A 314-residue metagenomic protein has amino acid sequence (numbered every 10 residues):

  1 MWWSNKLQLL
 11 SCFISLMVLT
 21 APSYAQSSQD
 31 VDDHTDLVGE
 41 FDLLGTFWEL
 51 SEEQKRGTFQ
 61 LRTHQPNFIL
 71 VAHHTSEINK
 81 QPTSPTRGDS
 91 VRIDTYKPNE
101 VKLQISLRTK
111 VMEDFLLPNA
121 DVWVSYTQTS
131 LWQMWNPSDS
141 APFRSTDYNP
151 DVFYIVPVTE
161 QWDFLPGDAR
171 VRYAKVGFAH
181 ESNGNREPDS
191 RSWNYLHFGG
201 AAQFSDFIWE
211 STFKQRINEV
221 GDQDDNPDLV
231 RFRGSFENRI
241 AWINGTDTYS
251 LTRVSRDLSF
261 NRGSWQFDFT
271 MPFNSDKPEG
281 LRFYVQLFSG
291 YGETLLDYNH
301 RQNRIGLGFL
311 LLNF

Functional and structural regions predicted by a protein language model:
W2-S11: Bacterial N-terminal signal peptides that target proteins for export
L10-T20: Bacterial N-terminal signal peptides
A21-A25: Sec/Tat signal peptide C-region and signal peptidase I cleavage site
Q26-P142, D147-P150: Outer-membrane beta-barrel initiation region
K80-S90, K97, M112-T246, T252-R256 (+3 more regions): Outer-membrane pore/translocation modules
N149, Q302-F314: Outer-membrane beta-barrel "beta-signal"
S250-L281: Glycine/small-residue-rich hydrophobic helix-like segments
V285: Conserved, mostly hydrophobic/aromatic
